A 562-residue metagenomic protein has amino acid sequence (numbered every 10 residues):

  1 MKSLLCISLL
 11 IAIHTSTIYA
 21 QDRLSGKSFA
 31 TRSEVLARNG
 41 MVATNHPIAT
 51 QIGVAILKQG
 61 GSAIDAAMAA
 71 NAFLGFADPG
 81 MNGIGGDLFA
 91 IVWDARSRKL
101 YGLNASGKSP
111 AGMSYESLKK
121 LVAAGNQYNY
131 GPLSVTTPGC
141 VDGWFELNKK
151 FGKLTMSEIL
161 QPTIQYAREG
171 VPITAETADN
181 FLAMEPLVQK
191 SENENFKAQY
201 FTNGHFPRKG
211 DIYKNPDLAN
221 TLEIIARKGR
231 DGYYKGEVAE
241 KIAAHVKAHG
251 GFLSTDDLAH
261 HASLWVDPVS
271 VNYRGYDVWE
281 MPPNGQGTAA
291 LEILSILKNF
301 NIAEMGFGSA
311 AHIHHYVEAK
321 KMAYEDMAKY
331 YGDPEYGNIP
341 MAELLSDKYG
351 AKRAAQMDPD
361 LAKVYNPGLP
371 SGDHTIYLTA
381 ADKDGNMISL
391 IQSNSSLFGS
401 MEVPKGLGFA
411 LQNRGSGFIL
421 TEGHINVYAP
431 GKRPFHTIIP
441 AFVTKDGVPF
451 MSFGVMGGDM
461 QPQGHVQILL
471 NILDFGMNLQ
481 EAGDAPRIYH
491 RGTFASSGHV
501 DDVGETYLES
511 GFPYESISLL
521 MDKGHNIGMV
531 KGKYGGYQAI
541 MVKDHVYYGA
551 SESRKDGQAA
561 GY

Functional and structural regions predicted by a protein language model:
M1-D22: Bacterial Sec-dependent N-terminal signal peptides
Q21-Q51, G61-K228, Y233-K235, E240-G285 (+3 more regions): Noncatalytic scaffold domains of N-terminal-nucleophile
I56-L57, D142-K150, K228-K235, E240 (+1 more regions): Alpha-helical support elements that line or immediately flank enzyme active sites and cofactor-binding pockets
I64-N71, S157-R168, E240-A243, F307-Y324 (+1 more regions): Short, well-structured alpha-helical segments that form the helix of a local strand-helix-strand
F76-G83, D87-Y101, F252-S254, N386-M451 (+2 more regions): Active-site rim segments in enzyme catalytic domains, especially the processed small/beta chain of N-terminal
W265, G372-T375, H436-I438: Short, small/polar residue-rich loop motifs at catalytic or cofactor-binding pockets
F300-N394, V403, L407, R414 (+1 more regions): Internal maturation/activation junctions in enzymes
K432, H465, D474-G532: Extended C-terminal subregions enriched in glycine
